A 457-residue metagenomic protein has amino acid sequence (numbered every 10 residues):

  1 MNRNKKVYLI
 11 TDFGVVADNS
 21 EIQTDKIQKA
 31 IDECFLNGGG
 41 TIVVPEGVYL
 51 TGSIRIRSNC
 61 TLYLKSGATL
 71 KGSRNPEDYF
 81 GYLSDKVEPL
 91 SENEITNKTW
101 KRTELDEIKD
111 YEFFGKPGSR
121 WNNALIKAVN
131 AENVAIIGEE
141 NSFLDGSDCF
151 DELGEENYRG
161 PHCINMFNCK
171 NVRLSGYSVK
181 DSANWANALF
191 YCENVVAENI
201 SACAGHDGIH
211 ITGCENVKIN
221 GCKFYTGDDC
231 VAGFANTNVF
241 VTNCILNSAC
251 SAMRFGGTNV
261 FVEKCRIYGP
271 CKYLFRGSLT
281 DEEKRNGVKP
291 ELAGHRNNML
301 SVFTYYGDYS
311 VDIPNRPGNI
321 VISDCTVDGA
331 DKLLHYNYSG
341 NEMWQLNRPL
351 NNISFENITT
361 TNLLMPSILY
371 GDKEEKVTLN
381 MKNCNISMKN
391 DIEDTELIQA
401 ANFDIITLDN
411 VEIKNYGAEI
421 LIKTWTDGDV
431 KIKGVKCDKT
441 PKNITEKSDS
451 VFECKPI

Functional and structural regions predicted by a protein language model:
M1-I457: Extracellular/periplasmic carbohydrate-active domains that bind, remodel, or depolymerize complex polysaccharides
